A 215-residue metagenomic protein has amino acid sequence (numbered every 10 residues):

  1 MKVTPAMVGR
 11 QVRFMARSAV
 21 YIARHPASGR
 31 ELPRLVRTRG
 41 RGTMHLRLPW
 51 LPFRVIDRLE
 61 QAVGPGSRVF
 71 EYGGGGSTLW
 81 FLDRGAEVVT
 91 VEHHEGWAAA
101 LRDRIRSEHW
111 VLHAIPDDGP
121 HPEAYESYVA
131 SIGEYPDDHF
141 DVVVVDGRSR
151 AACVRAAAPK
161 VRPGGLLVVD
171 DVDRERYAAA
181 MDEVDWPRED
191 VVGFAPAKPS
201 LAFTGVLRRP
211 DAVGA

Functional and structural regions predicted by a protein language model:
M1-W50: Membrane-proximal basic amphipathic "stem/tether" segments
T4, V142, R148-A215: C-terminal substrate-binding/active-site "lid" region of AdoMet-derived donor-dependent transferases
L46-F53, Y72, G119-E123, G147-R148 (+1 more regions): Conserved phosphate-coordination/catalytic loops
L51-P120: SAM cofactor-binding core of SAM-dependent methyltransferases, primarily the Rossmann-like beta-alpha-beta module
R58-P65, Y135-D137, P159-K160: Glycine-rich helix-loop-beta junction characteristic of Rossmann-like nucleotide cofactor-binding loops
V69, T90, V144, V168-V169: Generic enzyme active-site microenvironment
P116-E134: Surface-exposed interaction regions that form or flank ligand-binding interfaces
I132-V142: A short acidic, Gly/Pro-enriched loop at the edge of an enzyme's catalytic core that lines a small-molecule cofactor
